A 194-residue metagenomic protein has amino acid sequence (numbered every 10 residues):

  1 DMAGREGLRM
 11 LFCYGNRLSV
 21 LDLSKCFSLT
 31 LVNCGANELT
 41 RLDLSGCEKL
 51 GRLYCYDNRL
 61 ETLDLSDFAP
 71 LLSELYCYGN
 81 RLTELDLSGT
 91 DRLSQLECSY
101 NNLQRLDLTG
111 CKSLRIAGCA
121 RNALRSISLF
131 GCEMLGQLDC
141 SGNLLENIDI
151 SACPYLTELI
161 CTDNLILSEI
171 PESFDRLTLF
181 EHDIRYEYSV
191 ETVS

Functional and structural regions predicted by a protein language model:
D1-L11: LRR N-terminal entry segment and analogous cap-like coil->beta motifs
R5-G7, C26-L29, C47-L50, F68-L72 (+6 more regions): Leucine-rich repeat
R9-C13, T30-C34, G51-C55, S73-C77 (+6 more regions): Conserved hydrophobic beta-strand positions in leucine-rich repeat
L21, L42-L44, L63-L65, L85 (+4 more regions): Canonical leucine-rich repeat
Q104, C111, R115-R121, R125 (+1 more regions): Eukaryotic tandem repeat interaction scaffolds
S141, E146-S194: Leucine-rich solenoid repeat scaffolds
